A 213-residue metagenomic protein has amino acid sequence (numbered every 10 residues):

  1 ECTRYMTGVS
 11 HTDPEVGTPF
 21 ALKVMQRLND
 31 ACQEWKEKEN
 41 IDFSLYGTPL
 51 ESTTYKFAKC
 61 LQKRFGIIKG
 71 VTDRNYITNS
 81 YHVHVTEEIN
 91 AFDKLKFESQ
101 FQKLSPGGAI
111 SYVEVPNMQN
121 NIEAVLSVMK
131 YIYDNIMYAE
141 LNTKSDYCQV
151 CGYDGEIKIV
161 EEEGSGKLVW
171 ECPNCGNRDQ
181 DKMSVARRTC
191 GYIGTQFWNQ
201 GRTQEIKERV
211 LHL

Functional and structural regions predicted by a protein language model:
E1-L213: Long, C-terminal-biased catalytic regions of enzyme "large/alpha" subunits
